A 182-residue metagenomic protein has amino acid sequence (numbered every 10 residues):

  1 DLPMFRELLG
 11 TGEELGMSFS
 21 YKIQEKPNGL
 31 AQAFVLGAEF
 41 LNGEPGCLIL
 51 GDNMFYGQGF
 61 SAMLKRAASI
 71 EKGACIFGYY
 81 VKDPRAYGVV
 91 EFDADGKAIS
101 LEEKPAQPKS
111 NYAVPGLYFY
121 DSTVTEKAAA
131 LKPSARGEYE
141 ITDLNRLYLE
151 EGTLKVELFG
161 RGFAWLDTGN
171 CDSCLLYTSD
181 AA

Functional and structural regions predicted by a protein language model:
D1-L50, M54-L64, S69: Conserved N-terminal catalytic core of the sugar/cofactor nucleotidyltransferase
S18-S20, K97, K155: Conserved beta-strand segments of alpha/beta enzyme cores
K22-Q24, F77, E157-F159: Conserved beta-strand termini and adjacent loop/short-helix elements that scaffold enzyme active sites in alpha/beta
L48-G51, F77-Y80, G160: Short beta-strand segments
Y56-A135: Conserved core of the sugar-phosphate nucleotidyltransferase
L147-E157: Catalytic donor-sugar/metal-binding loop of nucleotide-sugar-dependent glycosyltransferases
G162, L166-G169: An accessory alpha-helical subdomain
Y177-A182: Conserved small/polar residues in nucleotide/adenosyl-binding loops
